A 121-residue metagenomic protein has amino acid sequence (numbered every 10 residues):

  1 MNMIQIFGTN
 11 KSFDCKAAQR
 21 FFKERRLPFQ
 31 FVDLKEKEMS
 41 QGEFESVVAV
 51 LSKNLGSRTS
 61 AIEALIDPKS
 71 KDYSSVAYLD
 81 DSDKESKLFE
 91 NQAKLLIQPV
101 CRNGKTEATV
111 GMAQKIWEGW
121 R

Functional and structural regions predicted by a protein language model:
M1-K37: Local sequence-structure signature of Cys/Sec-based thiol-disulfide redox active-site neighborhoods
E36-R121: Thiol/selenol-based redox catalytic cores and closely related redox-interacting motifs
